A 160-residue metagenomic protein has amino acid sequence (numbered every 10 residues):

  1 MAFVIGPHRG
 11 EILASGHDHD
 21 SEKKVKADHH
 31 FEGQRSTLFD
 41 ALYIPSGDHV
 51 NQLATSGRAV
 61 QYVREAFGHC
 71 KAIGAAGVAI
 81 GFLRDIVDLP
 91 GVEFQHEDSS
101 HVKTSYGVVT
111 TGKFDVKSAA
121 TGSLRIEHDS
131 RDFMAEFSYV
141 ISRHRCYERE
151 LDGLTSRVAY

Functional and structural regions predicted by a protein language model:
M1-Y160: Active-site-adjacent pocket-lining segments in enzyme domains
